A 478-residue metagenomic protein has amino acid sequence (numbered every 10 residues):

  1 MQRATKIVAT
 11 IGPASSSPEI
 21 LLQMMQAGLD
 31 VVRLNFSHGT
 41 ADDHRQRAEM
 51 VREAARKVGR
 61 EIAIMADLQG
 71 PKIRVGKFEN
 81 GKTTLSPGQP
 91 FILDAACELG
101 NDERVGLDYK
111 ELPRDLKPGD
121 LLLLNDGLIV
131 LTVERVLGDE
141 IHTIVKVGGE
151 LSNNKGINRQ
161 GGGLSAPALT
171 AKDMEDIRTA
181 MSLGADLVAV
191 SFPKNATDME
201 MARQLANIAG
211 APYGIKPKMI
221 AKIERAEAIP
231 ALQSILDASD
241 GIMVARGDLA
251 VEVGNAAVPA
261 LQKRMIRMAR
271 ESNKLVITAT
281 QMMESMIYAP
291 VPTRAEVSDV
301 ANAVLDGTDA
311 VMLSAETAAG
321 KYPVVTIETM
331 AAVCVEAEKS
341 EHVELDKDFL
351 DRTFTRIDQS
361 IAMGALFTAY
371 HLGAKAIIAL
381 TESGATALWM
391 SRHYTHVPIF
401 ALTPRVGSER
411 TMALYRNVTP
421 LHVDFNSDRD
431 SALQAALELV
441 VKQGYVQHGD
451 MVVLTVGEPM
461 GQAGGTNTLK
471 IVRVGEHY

Functional and structural regions predicted by a protein language model:
M1-Y478: Non-catalytic helical/linker scaffolds that mediate oligomerization, partner binding, and domain coupling around large
